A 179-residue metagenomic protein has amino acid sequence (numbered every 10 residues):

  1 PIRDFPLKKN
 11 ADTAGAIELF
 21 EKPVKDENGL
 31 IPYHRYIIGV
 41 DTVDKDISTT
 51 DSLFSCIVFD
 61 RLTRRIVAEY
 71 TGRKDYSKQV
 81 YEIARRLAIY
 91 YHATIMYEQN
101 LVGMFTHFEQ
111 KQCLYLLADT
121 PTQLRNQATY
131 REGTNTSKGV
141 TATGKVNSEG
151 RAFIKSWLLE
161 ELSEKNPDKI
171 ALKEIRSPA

Functional and structural regions predicted by a protein language model:
P1-D119, S156, E160-A179: RNase H-like, metal-dependent nuclease domains and their acidic two-metal-ion catalytic environment used
L116-I170: Short alpha-helix plus adjacent loop in nuclease-associated cores
